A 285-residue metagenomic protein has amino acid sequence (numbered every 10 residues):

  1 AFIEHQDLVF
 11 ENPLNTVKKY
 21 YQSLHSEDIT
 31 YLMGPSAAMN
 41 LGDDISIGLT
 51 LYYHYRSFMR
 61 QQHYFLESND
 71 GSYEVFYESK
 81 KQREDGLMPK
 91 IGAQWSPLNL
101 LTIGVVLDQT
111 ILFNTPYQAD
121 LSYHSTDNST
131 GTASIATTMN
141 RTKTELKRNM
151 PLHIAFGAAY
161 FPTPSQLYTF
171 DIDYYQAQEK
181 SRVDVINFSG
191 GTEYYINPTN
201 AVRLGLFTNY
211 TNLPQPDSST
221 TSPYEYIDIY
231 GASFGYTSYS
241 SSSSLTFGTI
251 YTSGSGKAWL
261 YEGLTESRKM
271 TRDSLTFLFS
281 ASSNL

Functional and structural regions predicted by a protein language model:
A1-L285: Outer-membrane beta-barrel porins/channels
